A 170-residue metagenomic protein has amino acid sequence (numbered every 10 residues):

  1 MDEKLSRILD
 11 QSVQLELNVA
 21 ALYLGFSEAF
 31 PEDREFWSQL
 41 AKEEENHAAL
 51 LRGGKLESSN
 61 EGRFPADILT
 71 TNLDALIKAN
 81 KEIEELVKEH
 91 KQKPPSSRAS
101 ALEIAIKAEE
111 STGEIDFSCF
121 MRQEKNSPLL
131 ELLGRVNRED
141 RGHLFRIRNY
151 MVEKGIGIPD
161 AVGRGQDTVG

Functional and structural regions predicted by a protein language model:
M1-G170: Non-heme di-metal
